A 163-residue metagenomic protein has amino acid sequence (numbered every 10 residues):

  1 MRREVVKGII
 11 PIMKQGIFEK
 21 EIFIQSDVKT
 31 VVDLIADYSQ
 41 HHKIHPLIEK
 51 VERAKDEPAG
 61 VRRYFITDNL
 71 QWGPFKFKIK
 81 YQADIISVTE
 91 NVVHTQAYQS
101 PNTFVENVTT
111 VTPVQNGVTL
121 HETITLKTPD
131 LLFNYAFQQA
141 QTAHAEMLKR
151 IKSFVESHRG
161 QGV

Functional and structural regions predicted by a protein language model:
R2-V61: Hydrophobic ligand-binding cavity/cleft-lining segments
P11-K14, S39-H45, Q71-F77, Y98-N102: Short, solvent-exposed secondary-structure boundary motifs
I17-E19, K76-Q82, T103-V108: Short, surface-exposed coil-to-beta transition loops
I24-S26, D68-P74, S87-T89, P101-T103 (+3 more regions): Beta-strand elements of well-folded, non-transmembrane domains
V31-I35, H41, A83-I85, L120-E122 (+1 more regions): Hydrophobic pocket/interface hotspot
E52-S100, R150-H158: Glycine-rich portal/gate segments that line the openings of hydrophobic small-molecule binding cavities
Q96-E146: Beta-strand/loop substructures that line and gate deep hydrophobic ligand-binding cavities in soluble
R159-V163: Charged phosphate-binding loop/patch that engages nucleotide di/tri-phosphates or the phosphate backbone of nucleic
